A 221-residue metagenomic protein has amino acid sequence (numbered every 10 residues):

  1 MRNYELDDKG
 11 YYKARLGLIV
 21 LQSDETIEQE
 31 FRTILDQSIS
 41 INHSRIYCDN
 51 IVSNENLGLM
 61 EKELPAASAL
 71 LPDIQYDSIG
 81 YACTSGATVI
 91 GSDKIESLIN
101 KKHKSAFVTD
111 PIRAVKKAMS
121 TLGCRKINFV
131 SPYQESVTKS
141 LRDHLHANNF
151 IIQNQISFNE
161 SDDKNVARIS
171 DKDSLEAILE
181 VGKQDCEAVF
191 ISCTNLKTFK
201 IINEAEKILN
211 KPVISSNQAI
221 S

Functional and structural regions predicted by a protein language model:
M1-A66, V130-S170: N-terminal glycine-rich anion-binding loop in soluble enzyme alpha/beta folds
E61-Q75, D173-C186: Short, well-structured alpha-helical segments in soluble
A67-R113: Glycine/small-residue-rich loop that forms an oxyanion/phosphate-binding "nest" at active or ligand-binding sites
D77-A82, N128-V130, C186-C193: Periplasmic-binding protein-like
I95-N149: Hydrophobic, well-structured mid-protein blocks that either form specific transmembrane helices
E160-N165, V213-S221: Short, flexible loop segments at boundaries between secondary-structure elements
L175-L209, A219-S221: Hydrophobic alpha-helical
